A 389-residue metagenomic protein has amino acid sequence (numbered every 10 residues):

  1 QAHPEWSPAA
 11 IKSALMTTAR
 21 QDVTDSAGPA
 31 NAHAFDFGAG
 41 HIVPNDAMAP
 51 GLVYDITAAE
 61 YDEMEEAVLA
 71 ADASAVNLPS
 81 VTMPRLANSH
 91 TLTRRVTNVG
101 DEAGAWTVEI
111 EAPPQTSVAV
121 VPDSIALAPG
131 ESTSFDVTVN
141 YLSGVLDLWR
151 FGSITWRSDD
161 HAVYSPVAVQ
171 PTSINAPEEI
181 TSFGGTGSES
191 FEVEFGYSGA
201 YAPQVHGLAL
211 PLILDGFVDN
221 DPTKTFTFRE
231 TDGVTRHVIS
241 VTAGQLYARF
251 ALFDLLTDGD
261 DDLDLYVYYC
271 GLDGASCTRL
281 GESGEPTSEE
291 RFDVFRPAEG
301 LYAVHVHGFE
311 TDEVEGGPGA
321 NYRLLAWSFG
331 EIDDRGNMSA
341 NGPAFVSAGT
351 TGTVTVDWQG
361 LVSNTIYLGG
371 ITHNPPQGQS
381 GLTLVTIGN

Functional and structural regions predicted by a protein language model:
Q1-N31, D123, P129-E131, Y141-L148 (+3 more regions): Hydrolase catalytic cores
A2-A87, Y164-F195, G199-Y201, N341-T350 (+1 more regions): C-terminal subdomain of the subtilisin-like protease fold in secreted/lumenal serine endopeptidases
L52-P79, G100-T138, A209-V238, F250 (+2 more regions): Surface-exposed binding patches on compact interaction domains or structured appendages
R94-G100, Y141, S158, G308 (+2 more regions): Asparagine-centered strand-capping/turn motif at beta-strand->loop junctions
P114, T227-S276, G370: Acidic, Ser/Thr/Pro-rich low-complexity intrinsically disordered segments
E131-T133, Y266-Y322: Noncatalytic accessory or regulatory domains flanking protease catalytic cores in secreted, cell-surface, and selected
N140-L146, F295-E299, T311, Q359-N364: Short, surface-exposed loop/turn segments at beta-strand-coil junctions that are enriched for proline with nearby
S143-P177, N364-G388: Terminal connector regions
